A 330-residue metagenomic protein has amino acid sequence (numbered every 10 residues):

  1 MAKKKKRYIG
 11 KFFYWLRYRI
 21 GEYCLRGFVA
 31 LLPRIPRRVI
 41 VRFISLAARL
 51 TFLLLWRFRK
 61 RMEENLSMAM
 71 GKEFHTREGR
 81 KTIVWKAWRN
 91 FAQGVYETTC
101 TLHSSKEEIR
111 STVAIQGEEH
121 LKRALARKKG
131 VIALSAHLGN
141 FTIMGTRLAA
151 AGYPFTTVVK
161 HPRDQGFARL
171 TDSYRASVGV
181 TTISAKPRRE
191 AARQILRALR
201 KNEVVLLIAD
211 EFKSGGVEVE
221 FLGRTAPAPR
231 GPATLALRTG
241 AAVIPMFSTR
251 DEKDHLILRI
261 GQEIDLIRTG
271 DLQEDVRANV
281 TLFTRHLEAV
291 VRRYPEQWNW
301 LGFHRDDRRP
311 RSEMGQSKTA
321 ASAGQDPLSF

Functional and structural regions predicted by a protein language model:
A2-K3, K72, T76-R77, W85 (+4 more regions): Non-catalytic C-terminal accessory region of glycerolipid acyltransferases and related lyso-lipid remodeling enzymes
A2-S135, Q325-L328: Membrane-anchoring hydrophobic helices of lipid-metabolizing enzymes
W15, R49-L50, E108-I109, V131-I132 (+4 more regions): Short, contiguous strand/loop micro-motifs
G27, V39, M62, L170-T171 (+3 more regions): Hydrophobic alpha-helical segments typical of transmembrane helices and their membrane-interface/capping positions
L32-I35, N140-G145, Q194-L206: Short, composition-biased local secondary-structure segments
N90-G94, R127-P187, S214-E218: Catalytic core of membrane glycerolipid acyltransferases/transacylases, capturing the structured, soluble-facing
S111-A114, L138, D164, A185-R189 (+2 more regions): A conditional alpha-helix N-cap/helix-loop micro-motif detector
